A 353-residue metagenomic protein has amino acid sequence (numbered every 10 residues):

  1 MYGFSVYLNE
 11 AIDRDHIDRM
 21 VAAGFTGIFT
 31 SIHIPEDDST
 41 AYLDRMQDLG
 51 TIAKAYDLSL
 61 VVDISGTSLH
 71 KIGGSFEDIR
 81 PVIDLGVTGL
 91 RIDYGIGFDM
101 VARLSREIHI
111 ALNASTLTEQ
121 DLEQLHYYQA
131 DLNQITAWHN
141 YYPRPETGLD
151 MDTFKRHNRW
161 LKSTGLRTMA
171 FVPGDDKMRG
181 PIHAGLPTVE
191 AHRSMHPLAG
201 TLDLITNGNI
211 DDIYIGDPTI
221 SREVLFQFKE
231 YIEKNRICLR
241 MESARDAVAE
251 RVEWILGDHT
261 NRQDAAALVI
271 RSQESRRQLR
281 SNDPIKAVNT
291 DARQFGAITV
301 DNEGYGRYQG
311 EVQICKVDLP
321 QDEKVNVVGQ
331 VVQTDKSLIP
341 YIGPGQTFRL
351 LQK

Functional and structural regions predicted by a protein language model:
M1-D15, V62-G73, T116, H183-M195: Active-site mouth loops of central-metabolism enzymes
Y2-V6, I28-T30, L58-I64, T88-I92 (+4 more regions): Hydrophobic faces of well-ordered beta-strands that scaffold small-molecule active sites in alpha/beta enzyme cores
V6-I12, I32-E36, I64-S68, Y94-F98 (+4 more regions): Active-site-proximal loop/turn and secondary-structure-junction residues that shape catalytic pockets, frequently
N9-A22, K71-P81, D121-L125, H196-D203: Short, acidic/polar
T26-L49: Glycine-rich, proline-tolerant flexible connector loops at the mouths of alpha/beta enzymes
L43-V87, F98-M100: N-terminal active-site wall of soluble small-molecule enzyme domains
S115-A247, V252-W254: Catalytic alpha/beta core domains of metabolic enzymes, predominantly
R245-K353: C-terminal functional modules
